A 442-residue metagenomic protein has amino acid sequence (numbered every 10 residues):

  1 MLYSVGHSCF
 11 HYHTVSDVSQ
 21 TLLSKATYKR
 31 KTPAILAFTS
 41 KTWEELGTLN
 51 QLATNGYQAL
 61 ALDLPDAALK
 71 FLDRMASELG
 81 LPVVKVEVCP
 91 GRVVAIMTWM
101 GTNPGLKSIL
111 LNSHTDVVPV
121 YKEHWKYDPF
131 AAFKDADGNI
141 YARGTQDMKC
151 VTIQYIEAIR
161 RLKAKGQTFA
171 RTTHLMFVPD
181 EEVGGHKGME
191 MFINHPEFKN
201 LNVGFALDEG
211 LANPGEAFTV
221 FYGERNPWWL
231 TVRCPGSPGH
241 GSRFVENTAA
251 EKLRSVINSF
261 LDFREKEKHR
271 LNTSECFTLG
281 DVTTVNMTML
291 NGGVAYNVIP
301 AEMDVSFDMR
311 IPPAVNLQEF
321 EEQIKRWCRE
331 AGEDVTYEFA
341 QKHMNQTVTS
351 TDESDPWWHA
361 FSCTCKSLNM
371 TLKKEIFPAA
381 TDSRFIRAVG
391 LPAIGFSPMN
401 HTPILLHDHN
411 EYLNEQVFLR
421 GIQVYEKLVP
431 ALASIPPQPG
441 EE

Functional and structural regions predicted by a protein language model:
L2-L23, S77, E87: N-terminal cap/lid segment of alpha/beta-hydrolase-fold proteins
H11-R30, A95-G105, K134: Short beta-strand-to-loop junctions in surface cap/lid or active-site-entrance loops
K29-L36, S108-H114: Short beta-strand element of the alpha/beta-hydrolase
T39-N50: The serine-hydrolase catalytic nucleophile loop
A53-A67: Conserved alpha/beta-hydrolase
P65-R143, L162-F169: Acidic/His- and Gly-rich active-site-bordering loop/insert found across diverse amide/peptide-bond hydrolases
D66, V183, G210-E216, Y222-G223 (+1 more regions): Metal-dependent amide/peptide-bond hydrolase catalytic core, centered on the "pita-bread" metallohydrolase fold
Q146-G223: Acidic/histidine-rich catalytic neighborhood of metal-dependent amide-processing enzymes
